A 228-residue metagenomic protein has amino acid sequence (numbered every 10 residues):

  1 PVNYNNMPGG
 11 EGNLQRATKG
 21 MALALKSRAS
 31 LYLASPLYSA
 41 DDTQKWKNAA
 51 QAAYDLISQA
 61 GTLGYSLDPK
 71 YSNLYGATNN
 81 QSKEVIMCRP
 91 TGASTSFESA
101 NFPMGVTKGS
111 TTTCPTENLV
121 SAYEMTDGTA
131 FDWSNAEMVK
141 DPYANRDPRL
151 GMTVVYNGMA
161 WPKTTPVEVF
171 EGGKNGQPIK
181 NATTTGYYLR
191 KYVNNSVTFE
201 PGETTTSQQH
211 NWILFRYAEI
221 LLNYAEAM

Functional and structural regions predicted by a protein language model:
P1-L14: Flexible helix-coil transition and linker loops at the boundaries of alpha-helical arrays
P1-N3, K26, S30, Y224: Substrate-binding cleft of carbohydrate-active enzyme catalytic domains
Y4, A34, E226-M228: Short, intrinsically disordered, charge-balanced linker/junction segments flanking boundaries in proteins
G9, S39-T43, Q208: Short, surface-exposed loop/turn segments at secondary-structure junctions
G12, F131, A136, E203-T206: Hydrophobic alpha-helical segments with strong N-terminal bias
R16-K180: An aromatic- and glycine-enriched ligand-binding surface/loop that stacks and positions planar moieties
Y143, D147-M228: C-terminal substrate/ligand-recognition segments
